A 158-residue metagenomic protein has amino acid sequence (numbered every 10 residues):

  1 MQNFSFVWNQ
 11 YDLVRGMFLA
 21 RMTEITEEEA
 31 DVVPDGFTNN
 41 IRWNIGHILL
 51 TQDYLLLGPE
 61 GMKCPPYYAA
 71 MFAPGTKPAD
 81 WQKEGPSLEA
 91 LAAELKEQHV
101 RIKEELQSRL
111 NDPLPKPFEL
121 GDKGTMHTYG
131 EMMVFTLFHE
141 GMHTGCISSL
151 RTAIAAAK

Functional and structural regions predicted by a protein language model:
M1-V7, W81-Q82: Short, charged, low-complexity loops and linkers
S5, G16, S87, S108 (+1 more regions): Generic serine detector
W8-D12, L19, E29-T76, P117-K158: Short, contiguous alpha-helical
M22, F72, L110: Short, small-residue-rich loop/turn micro-motifs
M22, Q52, H99-I102, L106 (+1 more regions): A structural signal for well-ordered alpha-helices, especially hydrophobic packing surfaces of coiled-coils
P78-K116, E131-T136: Acidic/histidine-rich alpha-helical segments that form the ligand environment of transition-metal centers
